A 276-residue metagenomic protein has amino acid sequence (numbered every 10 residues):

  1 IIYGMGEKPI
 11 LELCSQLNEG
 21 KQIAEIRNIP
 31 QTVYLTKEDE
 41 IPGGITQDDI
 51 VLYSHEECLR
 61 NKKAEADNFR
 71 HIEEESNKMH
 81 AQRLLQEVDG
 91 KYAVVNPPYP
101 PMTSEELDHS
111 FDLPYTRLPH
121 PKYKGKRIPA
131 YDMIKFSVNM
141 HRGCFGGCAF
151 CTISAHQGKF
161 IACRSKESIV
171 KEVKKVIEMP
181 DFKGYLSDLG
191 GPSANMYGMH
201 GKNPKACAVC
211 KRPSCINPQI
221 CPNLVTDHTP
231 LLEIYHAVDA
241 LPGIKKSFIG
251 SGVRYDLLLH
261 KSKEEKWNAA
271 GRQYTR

Functional and structural regions predicted by a protein language model:
I1-V88, N96: Glycine-rich beta-alpha loop elements in corrinoid/cobalamin-binding modules across cobalamin-dependent enzymes
I10, K166-V170, H228-L231: Amphipathic alpha-helical segments in well-structured domains
Q22-N28, L118-K122, K159-A162, I177-D188 (+1 more regions): Acidic/polar loop patches that form or flank catalytic/metal-binding clefts of enzymes that bind anionic ligands
D67-S137: N-terminal [4Fe-4S]-dependent radical SAM core
P114, M140-C144, C148, T152-A155 (+3 more regions): Active-site proximal loops enriched in glycine and acidic residues that flank catalytic Cys/His/Asp and coordinate
K124-F150, V170, Y185: N-terminal pre-triad scaffold of radical SAM enzymes
C151-S168: Iron-sulfur (Fe-S) cluster-binding segments and ferredoxin-like electron-carrier domains, especially [2Fe-2S]
K175-R276: Conserved SAM/AdoMet-binding glycine-rich loop
